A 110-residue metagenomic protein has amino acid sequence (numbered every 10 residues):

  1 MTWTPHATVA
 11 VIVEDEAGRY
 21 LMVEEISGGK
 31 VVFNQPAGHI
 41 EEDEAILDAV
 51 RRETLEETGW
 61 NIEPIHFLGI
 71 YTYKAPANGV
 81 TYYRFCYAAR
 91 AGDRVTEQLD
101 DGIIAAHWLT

Functional and structural regions predicted by a protein language model:
M1-Y20, P36, A88: Conserved N-terminal beta-strand and adjoining loop/helix that marks the start of the Nudix/MutT-like hydrolase domain
P5, V31, T81-Y83: Residue-level preference for beta-strand/loop junctions
T8-A10, N61-P64: Conserved beta-strand residues within beta-sheet cores
D15-E56: Conserved Nudix-box catalytic region and its N-terminal flanking loop in Nudix hydrolases and closely related
I40-E63, Y73-T110: Unchanged
F67-I70: Residue-level recognition of beta-strand microenvironments
